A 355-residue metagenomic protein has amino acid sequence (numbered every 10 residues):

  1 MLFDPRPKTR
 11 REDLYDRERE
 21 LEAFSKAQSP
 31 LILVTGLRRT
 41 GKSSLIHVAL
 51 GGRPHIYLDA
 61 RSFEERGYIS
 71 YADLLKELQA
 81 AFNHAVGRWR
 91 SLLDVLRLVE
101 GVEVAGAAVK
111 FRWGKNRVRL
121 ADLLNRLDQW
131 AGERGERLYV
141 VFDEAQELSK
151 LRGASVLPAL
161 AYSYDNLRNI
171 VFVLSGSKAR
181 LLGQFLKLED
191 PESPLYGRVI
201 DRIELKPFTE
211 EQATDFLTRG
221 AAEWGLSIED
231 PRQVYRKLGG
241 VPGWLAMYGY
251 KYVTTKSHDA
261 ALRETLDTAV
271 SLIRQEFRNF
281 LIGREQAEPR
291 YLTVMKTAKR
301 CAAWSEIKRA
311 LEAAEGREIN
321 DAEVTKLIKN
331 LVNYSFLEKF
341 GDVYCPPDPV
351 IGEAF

Functional and structural regions predicted by a protein language model:
M1-L37, H84, R88, N333 (+2 more regions): A short, basic N-terminal segment
P30-Y139, A322: P-loop NTPase nucleotide-binding core
S62-E65, E147, S177-L182, T209-A213: Conserved nucleotide-binding/hydrolysis micro-motifs of P-loop NTPases
K110-R180, K187: Conserved Walker B catalytic segment
Q184-R236: Helix-loop-helix "sensor" segment of P-loop NTPases
T218-N279: Amphipathic alpha-helical "lid/sensor" segments that cap RecA-like P-loop NTPase cores
N279-F280, E288-F355: C-terminal leucine-rich, beta-strand-based interaction scaffolds used for sensing/assembly
